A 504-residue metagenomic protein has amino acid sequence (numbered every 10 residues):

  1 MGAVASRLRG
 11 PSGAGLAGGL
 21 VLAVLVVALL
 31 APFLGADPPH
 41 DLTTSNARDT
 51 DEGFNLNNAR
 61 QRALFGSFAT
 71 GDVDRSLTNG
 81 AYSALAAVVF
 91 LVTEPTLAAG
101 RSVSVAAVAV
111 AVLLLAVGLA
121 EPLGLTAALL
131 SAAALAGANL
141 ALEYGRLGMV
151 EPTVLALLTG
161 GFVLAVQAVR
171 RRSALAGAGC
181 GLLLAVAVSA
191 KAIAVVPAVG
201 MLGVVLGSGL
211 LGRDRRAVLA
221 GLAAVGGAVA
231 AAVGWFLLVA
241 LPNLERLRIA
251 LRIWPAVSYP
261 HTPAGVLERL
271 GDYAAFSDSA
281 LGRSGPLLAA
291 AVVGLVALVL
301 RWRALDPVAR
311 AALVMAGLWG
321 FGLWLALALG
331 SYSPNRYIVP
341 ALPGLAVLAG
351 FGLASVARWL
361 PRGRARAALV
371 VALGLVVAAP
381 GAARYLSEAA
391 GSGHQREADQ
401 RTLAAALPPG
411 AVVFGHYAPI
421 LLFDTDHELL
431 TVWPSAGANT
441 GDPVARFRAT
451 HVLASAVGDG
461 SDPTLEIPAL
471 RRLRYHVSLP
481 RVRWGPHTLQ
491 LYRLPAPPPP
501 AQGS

Functional and structural regions predicted by a protein language model:
L8-L16, A120-L123, R171-S173, G209-V225 (+3 more regions): Membrane-interface helix-loop-helix junctions at transmembrane boundaries of multi-pass membrane enzymes, predominantly
L20-A23, L184, G200-L202, G226-V229 (+3 more regions): Transmembrane alpha-helix segments characteristic of polytopic inner-membrane glycan-assembly/cell-envelope
V27-L34, V195, G352-S355, R366-H394: Transmembrane alpha-helical segments
P32, N55-A59, A198-W302, A328-S331: Transmembrane-lumen/periplasm boundary regions of multi-pass, lipid-linked membrane glycan transferases
H40-G53, A63-A84, L91-V92, A98 (+1 more regions): Membrane-proximal lumenal/periplasmic loop motifs of glycosylation machinery
R62, E121-T126, G161-G177, A187 (+1 more regions): Membrane-interface transmembrane helices that cradle and orient dolichyl/undecaprenyl
S102-L123, G160, L164: Transmembrane-helix motifs of polytopic, lipid-linked glycan transferases
S104, E143-T153, P334: Short acidic/glycine- and proline-prone juxtamembrane loop motifs at membrane-interface regions of multi-pass membrane
